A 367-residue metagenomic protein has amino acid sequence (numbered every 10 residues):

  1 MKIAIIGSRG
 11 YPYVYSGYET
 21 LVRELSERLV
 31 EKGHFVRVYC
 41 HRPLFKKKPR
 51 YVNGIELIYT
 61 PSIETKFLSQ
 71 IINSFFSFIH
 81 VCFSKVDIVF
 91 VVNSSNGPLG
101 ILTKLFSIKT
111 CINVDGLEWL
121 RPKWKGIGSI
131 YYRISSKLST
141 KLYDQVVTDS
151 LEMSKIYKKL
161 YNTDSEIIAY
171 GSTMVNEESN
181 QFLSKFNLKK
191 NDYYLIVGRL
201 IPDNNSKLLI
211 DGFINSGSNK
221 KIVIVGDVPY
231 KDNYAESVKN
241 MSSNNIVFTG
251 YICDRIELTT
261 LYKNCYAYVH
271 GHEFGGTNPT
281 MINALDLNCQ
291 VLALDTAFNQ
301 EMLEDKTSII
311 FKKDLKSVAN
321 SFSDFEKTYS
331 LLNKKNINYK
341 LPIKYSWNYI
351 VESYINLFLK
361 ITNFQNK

Functional and structural regions predicted by a protein language model:
A4, N187-G217, V223: Conserved donor-binding/catalytic core segment of Leloir-type glycosyltransferases
S69-C82, V86-D115, W119, G276: An aromatic- and histidine-rich active-site surface loop
I72, K109, W119-L138, L142 (+1 more regions): Nucleotide-sugar donor phosphate/pyrophosphate-binding loop at the beta->alpha transition of glycosyltransferases
I79-C82, L105, S129-V146, V238: Membrane-proximal helix-turn-helix segments that form the acceptor-binding/catalytic region of lipid-linked
A235-I256: Nucleotide-activated donor-binding/catalytic signature segment of Leloir-type glycosyltransferases, i.e., the conserved
E273: Aromatic "clamp/platform" in nucleotide-sugar-dependent glycosyltransferases that forms part of the donor/acceptor
Q290-A293: Short hydrophobic beta-strand element within catalytic cores of glycosyltransferases and related nucleotide-activated
S308-K316, S323-S330: Conserved acidic donor-binding segment of nucleotide-sugar-dependent glycosyltransferases
